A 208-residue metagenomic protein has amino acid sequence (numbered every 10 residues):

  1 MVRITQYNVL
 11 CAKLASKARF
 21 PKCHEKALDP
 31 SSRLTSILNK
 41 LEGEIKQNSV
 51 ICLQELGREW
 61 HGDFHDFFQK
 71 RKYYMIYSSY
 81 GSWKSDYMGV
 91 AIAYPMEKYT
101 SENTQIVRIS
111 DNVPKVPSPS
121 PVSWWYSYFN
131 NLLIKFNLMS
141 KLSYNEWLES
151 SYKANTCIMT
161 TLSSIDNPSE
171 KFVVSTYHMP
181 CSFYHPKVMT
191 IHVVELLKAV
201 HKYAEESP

Functional and structural regions predicted by a protein language model:
M1-K70, Y80-V90, W125, N131-L133 (+2 more regions): N-terminal, active-site-proximal structural segment of metallo-dependent hydrolase catalytic domains
C11-K13, P180-F183: Feature marks short, surface-exposed loop/turn motifs that line or immediately flank catalytic pockets and channel
A18-R19, V50, V116-P119, K187-T190: Surface-exposed beta-strand edges and their flanking turn/coil or helix-capping segments
L28-R33, M75-S79, S101-E102, V116-P119 (+2 more regions): Glycine-rich loops and low-complexity Gly/Arg-rich segments that provide flexible linkers or classic glycine-based
G43-Q47, E97, S163-P168, H201-P208: Alpha-helix termini
V50-P180: Structured beta-strand-rich core segments of catalytic domains in phosphoester-bond hydrolases
Y184-P208: A long, amphipathic alpha-helix that forms part of the scaffold/cap immediately adjacent to metal-dependent active
